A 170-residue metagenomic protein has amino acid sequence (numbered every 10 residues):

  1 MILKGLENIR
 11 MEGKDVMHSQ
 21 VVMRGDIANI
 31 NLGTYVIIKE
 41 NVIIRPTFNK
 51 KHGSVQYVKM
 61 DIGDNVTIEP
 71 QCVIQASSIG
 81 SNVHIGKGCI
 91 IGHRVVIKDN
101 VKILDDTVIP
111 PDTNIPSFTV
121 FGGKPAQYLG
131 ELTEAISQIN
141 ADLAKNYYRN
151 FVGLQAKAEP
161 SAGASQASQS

Functional and structural regions predicted by a protein language model:
M1-V16, S170: Extended, small-residue-rich solenoid/repeat segments and analogous flexible loops that form exposed scaffolds
L6, G25-I27: Charged, well-structured alpha/beta interaction segments
K14-V22, L32: Long, hydrophobic N-terminal alpha-helical segment
D26, L32-T34, K39-I62, P70-S170: Glycine-rich hexapeptide-repeat left-handed beta-helix
T67: Short HxH-centered metal-ligating active-site micro-motif
